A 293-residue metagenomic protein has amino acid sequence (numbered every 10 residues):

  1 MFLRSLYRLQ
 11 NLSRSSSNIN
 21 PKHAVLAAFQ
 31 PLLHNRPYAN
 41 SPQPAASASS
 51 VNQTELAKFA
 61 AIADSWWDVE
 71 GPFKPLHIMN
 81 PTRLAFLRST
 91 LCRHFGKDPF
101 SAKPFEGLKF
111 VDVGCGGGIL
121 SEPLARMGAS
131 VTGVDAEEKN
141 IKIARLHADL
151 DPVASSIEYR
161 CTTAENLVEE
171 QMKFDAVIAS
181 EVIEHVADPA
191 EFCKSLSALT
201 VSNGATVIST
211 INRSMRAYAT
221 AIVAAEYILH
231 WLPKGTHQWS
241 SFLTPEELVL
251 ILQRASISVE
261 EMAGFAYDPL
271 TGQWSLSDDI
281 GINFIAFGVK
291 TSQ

Functional and structural regions predicted by a protein language model:
L26-F73, H77, P81: N-terminal, positively charged/glycine-rich alpha-helical extensions of SAM-dependent methyltransferases
H77-G107: Conserved alpha-helix/loop element of class I SAM-dependent methyltransferases that forms part of the SAM/SAH-binding
V111, G117-N166: Class I SAM-dependent methyltransferase SAM/SAH-binding core
E165-V177: A short acidic, Gly/Pro-enriched loop at the edge of an enzyme's catalytic core that lines a small-molecule cofactor
E191-A205: A short glycine-rich, Lys/Arg-flanked "PGG" loop and its adjoining helix->strand segment in the class I
A205-H230: Conserved class I S-adenosyl-L-methionine
L229-E247: Acceptor-substrate binding/catalytic loop of class I
Q273-Q293: Core SAM-dependent methyltransferase catalytic element
